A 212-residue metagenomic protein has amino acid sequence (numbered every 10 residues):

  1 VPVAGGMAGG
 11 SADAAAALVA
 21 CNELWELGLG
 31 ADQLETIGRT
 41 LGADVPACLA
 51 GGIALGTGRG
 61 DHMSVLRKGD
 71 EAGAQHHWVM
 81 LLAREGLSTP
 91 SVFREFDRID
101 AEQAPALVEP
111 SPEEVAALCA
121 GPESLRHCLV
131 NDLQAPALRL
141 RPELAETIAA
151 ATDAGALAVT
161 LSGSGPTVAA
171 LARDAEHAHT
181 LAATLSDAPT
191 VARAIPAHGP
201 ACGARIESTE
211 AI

Functional and structural regions predicted by a protein language model:
V1-G6, G155-L157: Short pre-catalytic strand/loop immediately N-terminal to key active-site residues, enriched for Gly-Thr
G5-A31, A47-G51: DPxDG-like acidic metal-binding loop motif
A20-T40, A175-D187: Phosphate-handling active-site elements
R39, A50-I53, T57-V65: Acidic/histidine-rich catalytic neighborhood of metal-dependent amide-processing enzymes
G58-A158, R173-H179, A183, A192-I212: Conserved, helical-rich catalytic subdomain that frames metal- and/or nucleotide-binding sites in enzyme alpha/beta
P166-V168: Conserved glycine-rich beta-strand-loop-beta hairpin in the small C-terminal domain of fold type I
